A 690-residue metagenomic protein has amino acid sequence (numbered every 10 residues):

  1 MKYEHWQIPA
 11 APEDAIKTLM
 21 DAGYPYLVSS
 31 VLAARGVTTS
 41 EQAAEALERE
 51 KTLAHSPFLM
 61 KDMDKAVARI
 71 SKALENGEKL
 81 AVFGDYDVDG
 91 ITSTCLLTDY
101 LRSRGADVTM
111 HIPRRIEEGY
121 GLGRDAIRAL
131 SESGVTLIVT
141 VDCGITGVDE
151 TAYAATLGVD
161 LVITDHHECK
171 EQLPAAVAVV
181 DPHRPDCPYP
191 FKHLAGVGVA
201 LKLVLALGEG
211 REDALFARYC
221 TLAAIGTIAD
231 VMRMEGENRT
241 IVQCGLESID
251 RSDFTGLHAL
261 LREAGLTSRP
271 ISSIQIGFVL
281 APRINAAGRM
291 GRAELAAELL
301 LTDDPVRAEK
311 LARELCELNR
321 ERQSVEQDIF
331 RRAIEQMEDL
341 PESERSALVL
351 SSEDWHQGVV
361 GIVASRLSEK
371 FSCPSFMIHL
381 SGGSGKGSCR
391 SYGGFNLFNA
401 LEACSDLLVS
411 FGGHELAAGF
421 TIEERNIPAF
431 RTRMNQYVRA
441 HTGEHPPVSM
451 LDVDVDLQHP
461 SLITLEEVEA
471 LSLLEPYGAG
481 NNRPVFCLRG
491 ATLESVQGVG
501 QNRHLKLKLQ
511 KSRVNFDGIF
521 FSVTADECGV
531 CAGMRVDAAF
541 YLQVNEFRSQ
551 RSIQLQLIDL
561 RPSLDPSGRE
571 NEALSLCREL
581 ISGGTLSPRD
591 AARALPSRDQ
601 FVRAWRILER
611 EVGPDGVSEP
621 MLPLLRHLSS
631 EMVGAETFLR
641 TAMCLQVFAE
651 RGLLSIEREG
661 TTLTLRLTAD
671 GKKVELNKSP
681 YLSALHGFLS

Functional and structural regions predicted by a protein language model:
K2, P9-T136, L157-G158, E209-A429 (+1 more regions): Hydrophobic helix-and-loop "lid/oligomerization" segment in the mid-to-C-terminal part of catalytic domains
F83, T140, I163-D165, I228 (+1 more regions): Generic enzyme active-site microenvironment
Y86-G90, C143, H166-H167, P182 (+3 more regions): Generic detector of well-ordered alpha-helical packing
L96, P174-I228, Q600-A604: Short alpha-helices
L97, R102, R239-P282, A286-I334 (+3 more regions): Acidic, two-metal ion nucleic-acid-processing modules in DNA metabolism proteins
I127, T151-A152, L645: Short amphipathic alpha-helical segments and helix-helix/interface helices
G134, V141-L194: Histidine/acidic-residue-rich, glycine-tolerant segments that coordinate divalent metal ions
H166-H167, H356, H414, H504: Histidine-centered active-site/metal-ligand motif
